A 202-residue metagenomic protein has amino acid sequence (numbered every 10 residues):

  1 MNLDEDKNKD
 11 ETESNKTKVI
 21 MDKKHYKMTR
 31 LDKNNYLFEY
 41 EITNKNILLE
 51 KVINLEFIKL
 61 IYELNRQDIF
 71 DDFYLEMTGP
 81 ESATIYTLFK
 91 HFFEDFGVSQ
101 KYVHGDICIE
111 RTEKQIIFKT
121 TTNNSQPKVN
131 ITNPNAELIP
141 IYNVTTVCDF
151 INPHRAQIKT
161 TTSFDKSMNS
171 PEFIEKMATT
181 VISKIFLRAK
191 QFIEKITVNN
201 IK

Functional and structural regions predicted by a protein language model:
L3-K202: Eukaryotic helix-grip
